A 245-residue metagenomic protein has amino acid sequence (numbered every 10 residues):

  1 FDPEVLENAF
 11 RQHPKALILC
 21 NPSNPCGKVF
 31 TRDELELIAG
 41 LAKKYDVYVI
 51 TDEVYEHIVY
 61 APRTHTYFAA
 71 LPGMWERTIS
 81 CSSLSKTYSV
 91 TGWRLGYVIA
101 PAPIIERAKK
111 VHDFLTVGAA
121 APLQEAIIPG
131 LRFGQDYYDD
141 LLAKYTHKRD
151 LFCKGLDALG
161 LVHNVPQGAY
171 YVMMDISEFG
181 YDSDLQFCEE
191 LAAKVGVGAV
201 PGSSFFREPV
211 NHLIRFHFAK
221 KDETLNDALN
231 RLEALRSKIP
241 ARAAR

Functional and structural regions predicted by a protein language model:
F1-R245: PLP-dependent class I/II
